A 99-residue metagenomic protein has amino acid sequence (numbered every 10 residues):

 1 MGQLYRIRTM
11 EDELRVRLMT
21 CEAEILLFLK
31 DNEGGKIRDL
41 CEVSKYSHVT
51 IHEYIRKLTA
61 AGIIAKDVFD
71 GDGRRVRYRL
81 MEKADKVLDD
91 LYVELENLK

Functional and structural regions predicted by a protein language model:
G2-E24: Short alpha-helical segments that sit at the start of domains
G2-M10, R79-K99: Amphipathic alpha-helical dimerization/coiled-coil segments that flank or bridge DNA-binding/regulatory modules
A23-L27, K86: Pre-recognition alpha-helix immediately N-terminal to the DNA-recognition helix within helix-turn-helix or winged-helix
N32-K36: Short capping segments at the starts of secondary-structure elements
E42, T59-A60: Alpha-helical residues within the helix-turn-helix
V49: Key DNA-contact positions within bacterial/archaeal DNA-binding proteins
Y54: Residues within the DNA-recognition helix of helix-turn-helix
A61-V76: Beta-hairpin "wing" of winged helix-turn-helix
